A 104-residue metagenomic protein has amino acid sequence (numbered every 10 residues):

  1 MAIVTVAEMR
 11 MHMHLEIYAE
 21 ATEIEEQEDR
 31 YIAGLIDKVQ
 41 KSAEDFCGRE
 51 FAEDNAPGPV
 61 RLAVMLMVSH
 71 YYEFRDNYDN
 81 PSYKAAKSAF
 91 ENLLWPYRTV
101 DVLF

Functional and structural regions predicted by a protein language model:
M1-F104: Divalent metal-cofactor coordination and adjacent catalytic microenvironments
